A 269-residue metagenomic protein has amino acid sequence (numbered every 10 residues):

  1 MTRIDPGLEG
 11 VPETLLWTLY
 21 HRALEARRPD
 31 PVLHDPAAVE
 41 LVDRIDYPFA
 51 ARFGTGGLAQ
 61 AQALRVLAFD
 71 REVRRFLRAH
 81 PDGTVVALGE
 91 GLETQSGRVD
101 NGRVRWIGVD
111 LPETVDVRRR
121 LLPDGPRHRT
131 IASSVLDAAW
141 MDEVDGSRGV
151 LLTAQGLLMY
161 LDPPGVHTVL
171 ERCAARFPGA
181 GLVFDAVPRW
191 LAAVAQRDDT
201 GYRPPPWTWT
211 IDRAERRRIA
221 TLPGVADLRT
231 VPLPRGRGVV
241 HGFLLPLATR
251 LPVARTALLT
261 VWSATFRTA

Functional and structural regions predicted by a protein language model:
M1-V86, E90-S133, V144-S147: Rossmann-like AdoMet
L136-M141: Short loop/turn elements that flank and shape the SAM/SAH-binding pocket of Class I
G146-G156: Short SAM/SAH-binding signature in class I
L151, C173-R189: Conserved beta-strand signature within the Rossmann-like core of class I S-adenosyl-L-methionine
Y160-C173: A short, conserved alpha-helix within the catalytic core of class I
R189-P206: Short, glycine-/aromatic-enriched active-site segment of Class I SAM-dependent methyltransferases
P206-L233: Short alpha-helix
G236-A269: Core SAM-dependent methyltransferase catalytic element
